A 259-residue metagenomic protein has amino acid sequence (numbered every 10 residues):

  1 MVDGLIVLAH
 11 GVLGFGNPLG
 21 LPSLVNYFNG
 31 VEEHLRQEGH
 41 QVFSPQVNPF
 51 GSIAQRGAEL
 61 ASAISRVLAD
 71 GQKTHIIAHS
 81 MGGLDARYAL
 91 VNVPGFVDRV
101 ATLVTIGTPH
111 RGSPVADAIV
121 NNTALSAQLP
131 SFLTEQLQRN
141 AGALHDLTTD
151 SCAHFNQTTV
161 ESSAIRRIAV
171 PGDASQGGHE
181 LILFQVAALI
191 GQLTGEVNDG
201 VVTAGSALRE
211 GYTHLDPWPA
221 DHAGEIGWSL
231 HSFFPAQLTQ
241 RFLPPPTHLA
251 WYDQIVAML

Functional and structural regions predicted by a protein language model:
M1-T74: Active-site catalytic motif of lipid deacylating hydrolases and related acyltransferases
G4, H40, Q72, D98-A101 (+2 more regions): A structural micro-motif
V7, F43, V104, I168-V170 (+1 more regions): Hydrophobic/aromatic beta-strand patches that form the interior of the parallel beta-sheet core in alpha/beta enzyme
H10, V42, A54-T159, D199: Serine-dependent carboxylesterase/thioesterase catalytic core of lipase-like alpha/beta-hydrolase/SGNH enzymes
V12-G14, N48-F50, G83, P109-R111 (+3 more regions): Short, solvent-exposed loop/turn segments at secondary-structure junctions
L19-L21, S113-I119, A124, G178-L183: Short aromatic-enriched loop/helix-cap "lid" or pocket-rim segments at secondary-structure transitions that line
S23-N26, N92-G95, V120-N122, V186 (+1 more regions): Glycine-rich, phosphate-binding/catalytic loops in enzymes
S162-L259: C-terminal catalytic-base region of ester-bond hydrolases, centering on the histidine of the charge-relay
